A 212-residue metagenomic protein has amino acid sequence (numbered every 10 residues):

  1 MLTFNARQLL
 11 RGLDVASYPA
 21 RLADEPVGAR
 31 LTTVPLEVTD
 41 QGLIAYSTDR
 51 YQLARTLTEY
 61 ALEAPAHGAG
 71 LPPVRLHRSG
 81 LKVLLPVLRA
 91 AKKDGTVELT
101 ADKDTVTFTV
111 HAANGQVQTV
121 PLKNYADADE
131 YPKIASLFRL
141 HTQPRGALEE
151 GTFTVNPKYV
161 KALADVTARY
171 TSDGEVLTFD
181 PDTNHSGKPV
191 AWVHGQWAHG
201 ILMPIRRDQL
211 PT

Functional and structural regions predicted by a protein language model:
M1-T212: DNA polymerase processivity clamps
